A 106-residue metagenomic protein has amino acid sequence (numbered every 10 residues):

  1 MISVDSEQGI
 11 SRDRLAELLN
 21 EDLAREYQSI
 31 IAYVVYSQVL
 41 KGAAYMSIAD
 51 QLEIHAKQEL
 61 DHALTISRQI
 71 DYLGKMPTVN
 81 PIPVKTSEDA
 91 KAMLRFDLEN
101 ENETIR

Functional and structural regions predicted by a protein language model:
M1-R106: Iron-associated oxidoreductase/ferritin-like identity signal
